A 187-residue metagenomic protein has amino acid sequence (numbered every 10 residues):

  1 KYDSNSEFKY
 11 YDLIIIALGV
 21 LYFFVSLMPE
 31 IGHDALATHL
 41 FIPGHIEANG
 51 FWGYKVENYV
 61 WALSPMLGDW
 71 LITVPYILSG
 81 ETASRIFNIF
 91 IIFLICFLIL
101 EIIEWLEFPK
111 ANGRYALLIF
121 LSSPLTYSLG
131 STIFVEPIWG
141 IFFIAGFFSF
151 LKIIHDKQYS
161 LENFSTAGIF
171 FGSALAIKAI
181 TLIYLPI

Functional and structural regions predicted by a protein language model:
K1-Y22: Start-transfer (signal-anchor) and selected internal transmembrane alpha helices of multi-pass inner/ER membrane
D12, T82-A83, I99-P124, I141: Transmembrane-helix signature of polytopic, membrane-embedded enzymes that assemble or transfer cell-envelope glycans
M28-I42, A48-L71, L78, T82-A83: Extracytoplasmic catalytic/substrate-binding loops of multi-pass membrane glycan-assembly enzymes
G68, I72-Y76, F87-L98, K110 (+1 more regions): Transmembrane alpha-helices of multi-pass, membrane-embedded glycan-processing enzymes that use lipid-linked
Y115-L121, F148, F171, L175: Short helix- or helix-capping micro-motifs that position conserved polar/aromatic residues at function-defining sites
S128-I138: Short acidic/glycine- and proline-prone juxtamembrane loop motifs at membrane-interface regions of multi-pass membrane
G146-N163: Membrane-interface transmembrane helices that cradle and orient dolichyl/undecaprenyl
N163-A179, L185-I187: Membrane-interface alpha helices of multi-pass inner-membrane proteins
